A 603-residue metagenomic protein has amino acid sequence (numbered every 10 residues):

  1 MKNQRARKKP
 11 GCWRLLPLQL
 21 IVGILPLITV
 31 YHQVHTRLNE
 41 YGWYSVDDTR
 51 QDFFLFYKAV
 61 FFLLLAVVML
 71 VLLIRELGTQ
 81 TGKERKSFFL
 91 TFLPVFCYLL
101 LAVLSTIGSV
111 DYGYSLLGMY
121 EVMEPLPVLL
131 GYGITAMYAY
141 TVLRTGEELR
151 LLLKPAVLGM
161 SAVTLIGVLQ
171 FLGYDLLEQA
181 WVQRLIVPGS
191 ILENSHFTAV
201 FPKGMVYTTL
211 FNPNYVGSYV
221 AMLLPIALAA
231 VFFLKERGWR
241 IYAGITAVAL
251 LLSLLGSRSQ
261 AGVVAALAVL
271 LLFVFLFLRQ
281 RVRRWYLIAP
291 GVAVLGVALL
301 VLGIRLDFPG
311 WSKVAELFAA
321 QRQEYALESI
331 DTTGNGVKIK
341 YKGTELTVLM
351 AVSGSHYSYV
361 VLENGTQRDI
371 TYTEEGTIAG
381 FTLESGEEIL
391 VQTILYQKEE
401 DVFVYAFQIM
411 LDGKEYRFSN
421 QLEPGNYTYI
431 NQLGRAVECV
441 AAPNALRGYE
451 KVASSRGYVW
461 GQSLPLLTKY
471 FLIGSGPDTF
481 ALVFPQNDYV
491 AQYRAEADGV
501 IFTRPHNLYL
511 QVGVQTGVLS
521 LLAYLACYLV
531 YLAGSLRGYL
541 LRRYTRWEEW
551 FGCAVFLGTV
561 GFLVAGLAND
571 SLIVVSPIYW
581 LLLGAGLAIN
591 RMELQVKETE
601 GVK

Functional and structural regions predicted by a protein language model:
K2-Y31, K58-R75, F92-Y112, P125-D401 (+5 more regions): Alpha-helical transmembrane segments of multi-pass inner-membrane proteins
V30-R37, S45-L55, L77-G82, K235: Short, hydrophobic transmembrane alpha-helix segments
Q33-S45, D175-P188, G474, F484: Interfacial/capping segments of alpha-helical transmembrane domains
R37-F54, Y112-S115, E193-T209, Y458 (+1 more regions): Juxtamembrane membrane-water interface segments that cap and precede transmembrane helices
G42-V60, E84-L90, M119-M123: Interfacial loop-to-helix junctions that mark the boundaries of transmembrane helices in multi-pass membrane
M119-V122, N444-Y449, R546: Extracytoplasmic loops and strand-loop junctions of Gram-negative outer membrane beta-barrel proteins
V122-P125, Y138, G448, A497-D498: Extracellular loop and loop/strand-boundary signature of outer-membrane beta-barrel proteins
N212, A351, E415, Q421-F502 (+2 more regions): TM-adjacent membrane-interface loops and short helices in multi-pass inner/ER membrane proteins
